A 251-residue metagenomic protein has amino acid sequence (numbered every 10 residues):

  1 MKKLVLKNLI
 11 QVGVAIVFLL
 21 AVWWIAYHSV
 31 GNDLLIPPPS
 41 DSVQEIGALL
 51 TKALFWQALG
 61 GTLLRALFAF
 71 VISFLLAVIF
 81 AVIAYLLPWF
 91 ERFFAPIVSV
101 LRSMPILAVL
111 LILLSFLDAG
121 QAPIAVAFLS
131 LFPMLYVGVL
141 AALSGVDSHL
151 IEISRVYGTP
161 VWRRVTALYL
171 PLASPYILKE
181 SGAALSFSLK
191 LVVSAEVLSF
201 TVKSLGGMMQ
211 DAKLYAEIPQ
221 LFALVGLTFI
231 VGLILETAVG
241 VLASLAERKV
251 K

Functional and structural regions predicted by a protein language model:
M1-V17, T237-K251: Transmembrane alpha-helical segments of polytopic membrane transport and secretion proteins
K3, H28-V71: Periplasmic/extracellular loop-to-transmembrane helix junction in inner-membrane transport proteins
F68-V98: Transmembrane-helix boundary motif in ABC transporter permease subunits
P88, K179, F222-K251: C-terminal transmembrane helix and the adjacent membrane-cytosol boundary/short C-terminal tail of inner/organellar
S99-M134, A141: Generic hydrophobic transmembrane alpha-helix motif, especially the helices
S115, L191-T228, K251: Glycine-rich helix-loop "coupling/hinge" segments at transmembrane-helix boundaries in multipass transporters
A125, L129, W162-S194, V239: Transmembrane alpha-helices
A141-I177, G206: Short cytoplasmic-facing helical segments at TM-TM junctions of multi-pass membrane proteins
